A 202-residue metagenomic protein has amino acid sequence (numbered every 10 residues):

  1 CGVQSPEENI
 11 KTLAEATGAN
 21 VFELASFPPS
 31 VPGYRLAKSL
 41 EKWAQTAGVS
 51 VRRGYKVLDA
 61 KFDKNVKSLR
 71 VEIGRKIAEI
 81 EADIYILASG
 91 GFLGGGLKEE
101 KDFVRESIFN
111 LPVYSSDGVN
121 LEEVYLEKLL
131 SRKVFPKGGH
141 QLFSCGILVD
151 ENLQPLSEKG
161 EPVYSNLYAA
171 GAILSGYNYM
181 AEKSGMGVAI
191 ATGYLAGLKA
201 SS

Functional and structural regions predicted by a protein language model:
C1-S202: Residues forming the flavin
